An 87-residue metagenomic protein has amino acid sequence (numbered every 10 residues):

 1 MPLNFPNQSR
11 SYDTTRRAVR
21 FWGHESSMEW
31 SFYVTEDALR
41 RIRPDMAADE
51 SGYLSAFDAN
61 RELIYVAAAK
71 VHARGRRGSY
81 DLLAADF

Functional and structural regions predicted by a protein language model:
M1-W22: Short, charged/polar N-terminal "headpieces" of proteins
P2-N4, A18, E29, G52 (+1 more regions): Intrinsically disordered, low-complexity regulatory segments
P2-N4, S11, A38, A56 (+1 more regions): Residue-level preference for alpha-helix termini and adjacent loops
N7, R41, A84-A85: Generic structural "secondary-structure junction" signal
A18-P44: A short, structured beta-strand/loop element
A48-F87: Acidic, low-complexity intrinsically disordered segments
